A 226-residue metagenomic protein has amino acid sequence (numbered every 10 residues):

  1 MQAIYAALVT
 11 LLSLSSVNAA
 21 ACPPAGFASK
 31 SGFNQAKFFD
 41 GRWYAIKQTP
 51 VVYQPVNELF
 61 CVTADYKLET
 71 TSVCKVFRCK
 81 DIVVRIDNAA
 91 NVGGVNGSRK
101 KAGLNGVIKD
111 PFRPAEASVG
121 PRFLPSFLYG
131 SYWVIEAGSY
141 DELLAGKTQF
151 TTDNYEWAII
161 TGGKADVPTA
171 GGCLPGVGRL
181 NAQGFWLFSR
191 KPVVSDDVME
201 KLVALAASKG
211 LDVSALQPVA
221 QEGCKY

Functional and structural regions predicted by a protein language model:
Q2-A19: Cleavable N-terminal signal peptides of Sec/SRP-targeted secreted and luminal proteins
S15-Y226: A beta-rich soluble binding module of mature secreted/lumenal proteins
